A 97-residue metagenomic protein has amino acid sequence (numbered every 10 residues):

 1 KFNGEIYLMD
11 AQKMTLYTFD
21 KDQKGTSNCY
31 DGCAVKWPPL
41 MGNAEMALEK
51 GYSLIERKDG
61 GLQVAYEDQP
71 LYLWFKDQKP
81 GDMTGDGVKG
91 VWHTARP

Functional and structural regions predicted by a protein language model:
K1-P97: Compact beta-sheet-dominated domain cores in extracellular/mature segments
